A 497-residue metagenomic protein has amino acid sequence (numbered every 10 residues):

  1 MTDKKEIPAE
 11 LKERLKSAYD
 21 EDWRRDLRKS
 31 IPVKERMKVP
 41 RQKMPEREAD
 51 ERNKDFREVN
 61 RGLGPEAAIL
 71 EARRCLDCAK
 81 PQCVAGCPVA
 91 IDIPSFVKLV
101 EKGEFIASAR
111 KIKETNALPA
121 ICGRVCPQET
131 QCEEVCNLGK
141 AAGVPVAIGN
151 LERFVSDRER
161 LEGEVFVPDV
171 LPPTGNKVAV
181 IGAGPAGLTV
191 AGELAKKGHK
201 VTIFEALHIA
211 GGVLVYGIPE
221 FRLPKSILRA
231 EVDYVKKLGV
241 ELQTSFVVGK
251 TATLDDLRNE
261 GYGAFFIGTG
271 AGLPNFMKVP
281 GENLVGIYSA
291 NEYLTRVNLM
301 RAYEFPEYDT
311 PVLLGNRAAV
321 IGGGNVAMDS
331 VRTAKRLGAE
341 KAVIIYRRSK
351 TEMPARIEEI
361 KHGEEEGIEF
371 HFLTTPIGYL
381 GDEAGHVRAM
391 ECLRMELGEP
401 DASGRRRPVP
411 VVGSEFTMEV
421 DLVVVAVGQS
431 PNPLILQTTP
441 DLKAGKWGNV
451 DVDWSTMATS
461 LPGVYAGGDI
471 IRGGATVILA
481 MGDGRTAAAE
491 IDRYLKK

Functional and structural regions predicted by a protein language model:
W23-R36, G62-P81, F105-Q131, N259: Immediate flanking context of iron-sulfur cluster ligation sites
R52-L70, I91-R124, A142-V170, V297-N298: Ferredoxin-type iron-sulfur electron-transfer modules in oxidoreductases and energy-metabolism complexes
A107, P172, K177-I181, R229-V279 (+4 more regions): Feature captures the FAD/FMN-dependent oxidoreductase FAD-binding
V155-P172, A230-K250, F276-L337, G445-S455 (+1 more regions): Glycine-rich dinucleotide-binding loop and its adjacent helix/turn
K177-T202, A327-K335: N-terminal Rossmann-like FAD-binding beta1-loop-alpha1 element of flavoenzymes
K200-I203, L207-L242, V331-G378: Rossmann-like dinucleotide-binding cores of NAD(P)H-dependent redox enzymes
N283-G315, P400-G474: FAD-site-proximal beta/loop scaffold in flavoenzymes
S330, I470-K496: A conserved FAD-binding loop/helix module that cradles the flavin
